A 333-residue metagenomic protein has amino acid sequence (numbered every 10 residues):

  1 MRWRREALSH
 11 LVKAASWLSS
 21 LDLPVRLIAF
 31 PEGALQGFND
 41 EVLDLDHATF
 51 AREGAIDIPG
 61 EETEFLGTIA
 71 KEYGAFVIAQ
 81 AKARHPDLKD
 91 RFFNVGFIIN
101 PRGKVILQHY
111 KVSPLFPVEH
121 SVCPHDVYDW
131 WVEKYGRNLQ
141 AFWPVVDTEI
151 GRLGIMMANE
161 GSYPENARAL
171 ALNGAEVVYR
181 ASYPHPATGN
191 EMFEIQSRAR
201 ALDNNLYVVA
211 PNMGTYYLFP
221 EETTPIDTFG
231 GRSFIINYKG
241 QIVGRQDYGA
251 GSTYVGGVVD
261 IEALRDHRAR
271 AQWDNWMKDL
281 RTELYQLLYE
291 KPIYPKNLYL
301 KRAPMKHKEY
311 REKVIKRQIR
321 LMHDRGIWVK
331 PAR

Functional and structural regions predicted by a protein language model:
M1-R2, E41-H47, E221-I226: Short, flexible/disordered intra-domain loops and linkers
M1-R5, A55, H120-Y128: Acidic/histidine-rich helix-loop elements that form or flank divalent-metal/phosphate-binding sites at the catalytic
R4-A7, F76, F142-V145, K330-R333: Eukaryotic scaffold repeat domains enriched in small/polar residues
R5, S9-R102, I106-Y110, P117 (+1 more regions): Cys-nucleophile CN-hydrolase/nitrilase-fold catalytic domain and related Cys-dependent amidase chemistry that acts on
Q36, I106, S162-P164, Y216 (+1 more regions): Short, acidic Gly/Pro/Ser/Thr-rich loop/turn segments
A55-I78, R152, A158-G256, A332: CN hydrolase (nitrilase-like) catalytic-core segments centered on the catalytic cysteine and neighboring Lys/Glu
H85-E176, H185-A199, F229: Active-site catalytic loop in hydrolytic enzyme cores
N212-R333: C-terminal beta-strand edge segments of enzyme domains
